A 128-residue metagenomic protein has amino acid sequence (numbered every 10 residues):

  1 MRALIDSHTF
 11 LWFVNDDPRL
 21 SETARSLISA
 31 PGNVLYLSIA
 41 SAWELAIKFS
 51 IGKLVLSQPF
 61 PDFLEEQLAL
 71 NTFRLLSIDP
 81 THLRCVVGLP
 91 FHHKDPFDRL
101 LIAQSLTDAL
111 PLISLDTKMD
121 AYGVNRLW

Functional and structural regions predicted by a protein language model:
M1-L37, I51-E66, D108, T117-A121: Short, well-structured N-terminal submotif of metal-dependent ribonuclease cores
D6, E44, D98, D116: Acidic active-site catalytic centers that drive phospho-/nucleotidyl reactions and related ester hydrolyses
S7-H8, L45, V86, S105: Generic structural signal for small/hydrophobic residues in well-ordered secondary structure, especially within
D16-D17, K48, L89, N125: Residue-level signal for well-ordered alpha-helical positions
N33, F73, V124: Short, conserved active-site loop motifs that form the nucleotide-linked donor/cofactor pocket
V55-Q58, E65, A69-L115, L127-W128: Active-site neighborhoods of divalent-metal-dependent phosphate/nucleic-acid chemistry enzymes
